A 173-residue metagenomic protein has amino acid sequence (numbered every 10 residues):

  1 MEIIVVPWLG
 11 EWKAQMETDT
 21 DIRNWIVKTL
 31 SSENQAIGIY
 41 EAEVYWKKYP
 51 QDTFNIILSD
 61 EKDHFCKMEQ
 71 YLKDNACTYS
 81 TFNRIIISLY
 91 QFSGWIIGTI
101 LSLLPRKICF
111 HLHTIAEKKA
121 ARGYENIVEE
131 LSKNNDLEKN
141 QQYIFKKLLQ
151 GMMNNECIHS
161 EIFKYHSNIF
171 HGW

Functional and structural regions predicted by a protein language model:
M1-W173: Non-heme di-metal
